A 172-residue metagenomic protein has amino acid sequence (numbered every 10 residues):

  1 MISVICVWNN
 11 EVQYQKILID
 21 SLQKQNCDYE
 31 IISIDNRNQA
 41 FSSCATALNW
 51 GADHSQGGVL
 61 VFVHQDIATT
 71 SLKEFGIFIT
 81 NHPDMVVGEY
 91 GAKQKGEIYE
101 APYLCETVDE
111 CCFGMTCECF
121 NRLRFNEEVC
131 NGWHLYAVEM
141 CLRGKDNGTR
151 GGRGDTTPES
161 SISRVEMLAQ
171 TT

Functional and structural regions predicted by a protein language model:
I2-E11, Q25: A conserved hydrophobic helix/loop-capping motif in glycosyltransferases and polysaccharide synthases
I17-S33: Short, acidic, metal-binding catalytic loop of nucleotide-sugar glycosyltransferases
I19, G57, S71-T80, F120: Short alpha-helix within the catalytic core of nucleotide-sugar-dependent glycosyltransferases
T46-V59: Active-site nucleotide-sugar/metal-binding loop of Leloir-type enzymes
G57-A68: Short beta-strand-to-loop acidic/aromatic patch adjacent to the donor-nucleotide binding site
A68, L72-E100: Conserved donor NDP-sugar-binding/catalytic core segment of glycosyltransferases
I98-E118, W133: A recurrent flexible, glycine/aromatic-enriched loop bordering the glycosyltransferase active site that acts as
N131-T172: C-terminal catalytic/acceptor-binding lobe
